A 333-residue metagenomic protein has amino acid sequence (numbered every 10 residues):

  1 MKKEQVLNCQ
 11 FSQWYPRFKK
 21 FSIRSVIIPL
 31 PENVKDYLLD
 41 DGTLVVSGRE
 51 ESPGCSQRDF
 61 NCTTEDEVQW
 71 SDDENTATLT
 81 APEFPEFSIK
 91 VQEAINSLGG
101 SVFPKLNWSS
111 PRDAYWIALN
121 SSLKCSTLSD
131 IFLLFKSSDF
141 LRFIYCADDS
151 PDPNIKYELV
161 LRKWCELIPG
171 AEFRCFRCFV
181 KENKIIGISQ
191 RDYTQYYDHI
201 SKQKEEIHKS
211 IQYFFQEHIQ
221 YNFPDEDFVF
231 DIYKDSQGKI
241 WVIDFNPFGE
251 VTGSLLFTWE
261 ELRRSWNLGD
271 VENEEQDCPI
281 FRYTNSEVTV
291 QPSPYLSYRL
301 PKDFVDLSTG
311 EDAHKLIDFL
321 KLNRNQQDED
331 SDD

Functional and structural regions predicted by a protein language model:
M1-D333: Preference for protein termini
